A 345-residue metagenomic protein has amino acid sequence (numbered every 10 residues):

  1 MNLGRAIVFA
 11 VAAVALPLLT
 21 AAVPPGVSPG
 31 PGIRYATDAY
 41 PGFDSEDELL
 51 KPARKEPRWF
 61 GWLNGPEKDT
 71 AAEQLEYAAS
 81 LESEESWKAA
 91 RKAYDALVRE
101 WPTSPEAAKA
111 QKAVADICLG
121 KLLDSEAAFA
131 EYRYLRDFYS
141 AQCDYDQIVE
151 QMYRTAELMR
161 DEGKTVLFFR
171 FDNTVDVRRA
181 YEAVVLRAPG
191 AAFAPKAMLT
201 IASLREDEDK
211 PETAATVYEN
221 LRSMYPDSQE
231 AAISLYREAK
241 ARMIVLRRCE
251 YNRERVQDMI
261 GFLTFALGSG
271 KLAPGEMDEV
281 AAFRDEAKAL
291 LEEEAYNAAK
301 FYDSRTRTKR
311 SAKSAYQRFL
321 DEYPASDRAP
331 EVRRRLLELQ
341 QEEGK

Functional and structural regions predicted by a protein language model:
N2, T20-K345: Acidic, polar-rich low-complexity tracts and alpha-helical solenoid repeat scaffolds
R5: N-terminal basic, Ser/Thr-rich segments that initiate or prime the first beta/alpha elements at protein or domain
V8-L18: Bacterial N-terminal signal peptides
